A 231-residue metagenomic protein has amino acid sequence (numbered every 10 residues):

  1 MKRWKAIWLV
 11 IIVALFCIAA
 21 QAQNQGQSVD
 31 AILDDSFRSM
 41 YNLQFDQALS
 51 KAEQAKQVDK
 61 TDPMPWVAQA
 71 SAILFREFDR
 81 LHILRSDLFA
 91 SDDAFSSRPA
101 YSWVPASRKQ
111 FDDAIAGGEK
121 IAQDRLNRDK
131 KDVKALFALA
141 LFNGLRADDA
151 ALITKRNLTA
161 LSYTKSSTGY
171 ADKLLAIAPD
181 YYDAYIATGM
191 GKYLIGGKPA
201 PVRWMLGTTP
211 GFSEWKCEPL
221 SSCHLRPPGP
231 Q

Functional and structural regions predicted by a protein language model:
M1-W8: Bacterial N-terminal signal peptides that target proteins for export
W8-C17: Bacterial N-terminal signal peptides
I18-A22: Sec/Tat signal peptide C-region and signal peptidase I cleavage site
N24-D35, S39-K51, T61, A72-K131 (+2 more regions): Short coil/linker segments at helix-helix boundaries
M64: Acidic donor-binding loop at a coil-to-helix junction in glycosyltransferase catalytic cores that engages
